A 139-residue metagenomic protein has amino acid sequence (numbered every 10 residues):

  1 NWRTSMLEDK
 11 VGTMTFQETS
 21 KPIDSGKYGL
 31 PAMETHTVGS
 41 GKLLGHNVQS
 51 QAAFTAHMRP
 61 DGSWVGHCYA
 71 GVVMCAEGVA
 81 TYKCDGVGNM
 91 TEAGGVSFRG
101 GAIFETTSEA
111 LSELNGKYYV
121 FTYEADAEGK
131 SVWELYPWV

Functional and structural regions predicted by a protein language model:
W2-V139: Beta-strand-enriched cores of mature, soluble protein domains
